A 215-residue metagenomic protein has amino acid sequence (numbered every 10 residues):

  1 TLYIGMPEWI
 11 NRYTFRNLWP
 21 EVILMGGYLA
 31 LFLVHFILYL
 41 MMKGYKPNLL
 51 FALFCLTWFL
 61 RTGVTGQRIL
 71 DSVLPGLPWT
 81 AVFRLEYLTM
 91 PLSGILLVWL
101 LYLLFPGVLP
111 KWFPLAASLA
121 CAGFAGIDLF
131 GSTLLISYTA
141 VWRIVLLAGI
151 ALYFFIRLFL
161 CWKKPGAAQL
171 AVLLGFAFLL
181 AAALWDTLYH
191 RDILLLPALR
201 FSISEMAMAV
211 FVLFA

Functional and structural regions predicted by a protein language model:
T1-L31, H35: Extracytoplasmic
M6-E8, Y45, I69, G166: Intrinsic-disorder/low-complexity, polar/charged segments
E8, E21, M41, W162 (+1 more regions): Sparse, context-dependent recognition of short Cys/His-centered cofactor- or disulfide-binding micro-motifs
N17-P20, K43, P47-L49, I203-M208: Hydrophobic alpha-helical transmembrane segments of multi-pass integral membrane proteins
L31-C55: Juxtamembrane interface at the cytosolic side of transmembrane helices
T57-A215: Interfacial "cap-and-anchor" motif at the non-cytosolic start of specific transmembrane alpha-helices
